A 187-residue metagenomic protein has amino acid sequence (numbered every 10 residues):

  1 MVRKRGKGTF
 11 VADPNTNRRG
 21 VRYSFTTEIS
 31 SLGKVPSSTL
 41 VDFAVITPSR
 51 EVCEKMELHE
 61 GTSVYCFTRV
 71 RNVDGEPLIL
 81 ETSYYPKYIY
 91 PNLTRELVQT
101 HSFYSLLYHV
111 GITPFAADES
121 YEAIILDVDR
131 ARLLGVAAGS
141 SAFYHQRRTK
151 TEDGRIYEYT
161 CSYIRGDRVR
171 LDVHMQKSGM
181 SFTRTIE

Functional and structural regions predicted by a protein language model:
M1-S37: Short linear motifs at protein or domain termini
Y23, V35-E187: C-terminal all-alpha effector/ligand-binding and dimerization domain of prokaryotic HTH-type transcriptional repressors
